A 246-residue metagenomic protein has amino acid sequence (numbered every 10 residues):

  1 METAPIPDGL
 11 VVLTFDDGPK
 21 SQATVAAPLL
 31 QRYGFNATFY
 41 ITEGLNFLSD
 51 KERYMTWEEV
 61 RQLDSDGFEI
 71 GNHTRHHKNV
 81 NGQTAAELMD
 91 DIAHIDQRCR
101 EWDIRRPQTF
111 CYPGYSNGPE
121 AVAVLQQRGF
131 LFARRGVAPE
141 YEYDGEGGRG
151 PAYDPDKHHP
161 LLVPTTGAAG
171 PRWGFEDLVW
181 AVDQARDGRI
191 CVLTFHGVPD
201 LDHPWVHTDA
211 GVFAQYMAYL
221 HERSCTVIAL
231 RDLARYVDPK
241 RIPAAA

Functional and structural regions predicted by a protein language model:
M1-P5, A37-T38, F47, R100 (+3 more regions): C-terminal domain-boundary segment and adjacent tail
M1-S21, G197: Boundary/entry segment of secreted carbohydrate-active catalytic domains
L10-V11, Q31-L131, V137-R149, D156-P164 (+3 more regions): Metal-dependent polysaccharide deacetylase catalytic core of the NodB/CE4 family, i.e., the active-site-bearing domain
T14, Q22, A26, E59 (+5 more regions): Alpha-helical packing segments of well-folded alpha/beta enzyme cores
K20, A85-D90, F175, H207-A214: Non-membrane alpha-helical structural segments and their capping/turn regions in soluble enzymes
Y54, P164-A168, P204-H207, G211: Gly/Pro-rich active-site loop or hairpin
G148-P151, A246: Membrane-proximal basic amphipathic "stem/tether" segments
A169-W180: A Trp-anchored, charged/polar loop motif used as the substrate-binding/catalytic surface of acyl/ester-handling
